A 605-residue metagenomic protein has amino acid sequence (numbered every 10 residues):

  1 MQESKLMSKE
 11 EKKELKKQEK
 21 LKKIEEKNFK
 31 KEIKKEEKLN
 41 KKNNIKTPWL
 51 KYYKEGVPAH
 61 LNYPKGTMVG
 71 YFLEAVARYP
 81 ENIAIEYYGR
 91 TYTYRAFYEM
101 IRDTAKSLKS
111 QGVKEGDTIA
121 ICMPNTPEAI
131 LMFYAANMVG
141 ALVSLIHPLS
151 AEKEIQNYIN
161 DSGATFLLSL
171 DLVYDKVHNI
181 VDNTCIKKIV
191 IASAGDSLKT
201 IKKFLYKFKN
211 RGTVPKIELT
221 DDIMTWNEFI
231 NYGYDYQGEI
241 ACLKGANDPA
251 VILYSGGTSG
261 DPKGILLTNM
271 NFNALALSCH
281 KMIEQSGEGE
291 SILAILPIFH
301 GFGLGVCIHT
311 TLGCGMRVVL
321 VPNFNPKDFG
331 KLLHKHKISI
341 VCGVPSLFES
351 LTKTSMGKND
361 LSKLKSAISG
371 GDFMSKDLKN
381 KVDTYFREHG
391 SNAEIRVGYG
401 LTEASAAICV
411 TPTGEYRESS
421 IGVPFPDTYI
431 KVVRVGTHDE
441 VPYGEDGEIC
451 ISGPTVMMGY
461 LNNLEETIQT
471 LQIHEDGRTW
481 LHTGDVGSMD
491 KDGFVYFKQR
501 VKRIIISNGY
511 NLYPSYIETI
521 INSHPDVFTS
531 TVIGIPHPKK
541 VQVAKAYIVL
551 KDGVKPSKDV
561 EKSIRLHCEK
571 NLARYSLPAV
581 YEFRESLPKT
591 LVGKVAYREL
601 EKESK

Functional and structural regions predicted by a protein language model:
M1-Y92, A96-Q111, Y174, N183 (+7 more regions): N-lobe entry segment of adenylate-forming
L73, E81-T126, I130-Y134, A151-Q156 (+2 more regions): Conserved AMP-binding/adenylate-forming core of the ANL superfamily
L108-V113, G233-D248, I252-A294, M316 (+2 more regions): Conserved adenylate-forming
S150, L167, V341, G453 (+7 more regions): AMP-binding/adenylate-forming catalytic core of the ANL superfamily
N273-S291, F299-I340, S350-T354: Conserved AMP-binding/adenylation subdomain of ANL enzymes
I338-G343, T352-E418, Y429: Gly/Ser/Thr-rich phosphate-binding loop
R417, V423-D427, T437-Q472, L512: Conserved ATP/PPi-binding loop(s) of AMP-dependent carboxylate-activating enzymes
K431-C450, I473, M489-D492, K555-E561 (+1 more regions): Conserved beta-loop-beta connector loops within the AMP-binding
